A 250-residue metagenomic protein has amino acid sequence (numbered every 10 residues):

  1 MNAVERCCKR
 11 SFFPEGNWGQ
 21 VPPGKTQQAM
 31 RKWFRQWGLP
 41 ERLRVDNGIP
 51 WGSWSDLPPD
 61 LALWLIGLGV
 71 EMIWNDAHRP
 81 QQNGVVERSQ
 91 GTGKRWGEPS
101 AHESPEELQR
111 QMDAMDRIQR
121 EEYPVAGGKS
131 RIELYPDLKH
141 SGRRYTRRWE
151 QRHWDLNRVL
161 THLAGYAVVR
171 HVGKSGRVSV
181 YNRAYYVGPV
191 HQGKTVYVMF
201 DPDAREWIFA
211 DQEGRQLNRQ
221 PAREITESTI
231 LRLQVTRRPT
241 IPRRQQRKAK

Functional and structural regions predicted by a protein language model:
M1, R6-D113, R117-I118, R215 (+4 more regions): RNase H-like DDE/DDD metal-dependent nuclease/strand-transfer catalytic core used by mobile genetic elements
R120-K250: C-terminal, beta-rich DNA-binding module of retroviral/retroelements integrases
